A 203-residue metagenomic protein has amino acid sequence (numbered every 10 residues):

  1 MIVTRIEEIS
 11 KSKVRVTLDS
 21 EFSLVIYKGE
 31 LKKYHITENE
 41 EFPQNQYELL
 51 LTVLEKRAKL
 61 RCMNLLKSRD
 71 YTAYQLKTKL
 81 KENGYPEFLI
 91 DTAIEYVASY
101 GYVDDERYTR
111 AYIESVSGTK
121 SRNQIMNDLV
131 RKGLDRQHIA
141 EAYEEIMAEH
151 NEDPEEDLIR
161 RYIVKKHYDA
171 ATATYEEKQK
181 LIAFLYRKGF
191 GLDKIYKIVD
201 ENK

Functional and structural regions predicted by a protein language model:
M1-K203: An alpha-helical, amphipathic repeat domain used for nucleic-acid recognition, typified by the mTERF helical solenoid
